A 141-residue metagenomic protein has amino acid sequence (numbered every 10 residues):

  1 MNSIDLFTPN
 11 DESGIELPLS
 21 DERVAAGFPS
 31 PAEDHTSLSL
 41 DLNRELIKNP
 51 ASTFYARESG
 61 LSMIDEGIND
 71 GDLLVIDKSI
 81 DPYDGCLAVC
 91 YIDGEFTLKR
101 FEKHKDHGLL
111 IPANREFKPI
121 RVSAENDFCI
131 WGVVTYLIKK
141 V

Functional and structural regions predicted by a protein language model:
M1-I64, E95-F96, H107, K118 (+1 more regions): Short, positionally conserved secondary-structure boundary motifs
I47, S79-D81: Short polar/acidic secondary-structure junctions
D70, I92-F96, F128-C129: Short coil-to-beta-strand transition motifs
G71-D72, C86: Structural motif
I76-D77, Y91: Residue-level recognition of conserved beta-strand edge/terminus positions
D84-L98, E102-H107: Short, compositionally biased
K103-V141: Glycine- and charge-enriched low-complexity intrinsically disordered segments
